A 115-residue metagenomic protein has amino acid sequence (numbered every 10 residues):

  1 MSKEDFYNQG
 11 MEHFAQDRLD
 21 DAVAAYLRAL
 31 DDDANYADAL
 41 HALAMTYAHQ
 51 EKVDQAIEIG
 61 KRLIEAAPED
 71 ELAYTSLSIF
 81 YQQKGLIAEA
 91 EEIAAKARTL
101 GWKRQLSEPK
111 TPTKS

Functional and structural regions predicted by a protein language model:
M1-D5, P109-K114: TPR-adjacent "capping" and linker segments in tetratricopeptide-repeat scaffold/adaptor proteins
S2-R28, D32: Alpha-helical segment of the N-proximal tetratricopeptide repeat
A15-L27, Q50-R62, K84-K96, G101: Structural signature of tandem alpha-helical TPR/SEL1-like repeats, specifically the intra-repeat loop/turn
R28-Q50: Short, charge-rich amphipathic alpha-helical segments embedded in non-transmembrane helical bundles/solenoids
